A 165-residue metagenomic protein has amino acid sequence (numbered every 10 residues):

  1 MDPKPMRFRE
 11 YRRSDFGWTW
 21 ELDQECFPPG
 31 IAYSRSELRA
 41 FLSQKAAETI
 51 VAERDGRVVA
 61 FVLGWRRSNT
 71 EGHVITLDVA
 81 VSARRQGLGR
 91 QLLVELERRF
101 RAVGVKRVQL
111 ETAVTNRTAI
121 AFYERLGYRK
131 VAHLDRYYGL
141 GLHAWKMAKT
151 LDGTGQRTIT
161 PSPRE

Functional and structural regions predicted by a protein language model:
M6, E10-S82, R90-E95, R99 (+4 more regions): Acetyl-CoA-dependent GNAT
E21, A121, R125: DNA-binding alpha-helical recognition surfaces that contact promoter or target DNA
A32, Q109-T112, E124, R129-K146: Conserved catalytic-core motifs of GNAT/GCN5-like acyltransferases
V79, A113-V114: Short amphipathic helical patch at the helix-1/turn junction of helix-turn-helix
G87: Conserved G/P- and acidic residue-centered "switch" motifs that form tight phosphate/ATP-binding loops in soluble
L93, N116-A119, R136-G141: Short glycine/proline-centered loop/turn elements that form peptide/ligand docking sites
